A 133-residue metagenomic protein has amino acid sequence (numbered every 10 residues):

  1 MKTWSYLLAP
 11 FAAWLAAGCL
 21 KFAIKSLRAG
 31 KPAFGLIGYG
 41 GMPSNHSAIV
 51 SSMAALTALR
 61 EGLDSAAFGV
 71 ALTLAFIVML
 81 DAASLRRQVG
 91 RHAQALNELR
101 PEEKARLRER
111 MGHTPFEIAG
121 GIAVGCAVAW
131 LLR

Functional and structural regions predicted by a protein language model:
M1-L7: Polybasic, low-complexity association/targeting segments
Y6, I24-G35: A glycine-rich beta-to-alpha transition motif near the start of alpha/beta enzyme domains, typified by
A9-K25: N-terminal signal-anchor/start-transfer transmembrane helix
L15-L20, P32-R133: Membrane-embedded catalytic cores of phosphoryl/pyrophosphoryl-handling enzymes
